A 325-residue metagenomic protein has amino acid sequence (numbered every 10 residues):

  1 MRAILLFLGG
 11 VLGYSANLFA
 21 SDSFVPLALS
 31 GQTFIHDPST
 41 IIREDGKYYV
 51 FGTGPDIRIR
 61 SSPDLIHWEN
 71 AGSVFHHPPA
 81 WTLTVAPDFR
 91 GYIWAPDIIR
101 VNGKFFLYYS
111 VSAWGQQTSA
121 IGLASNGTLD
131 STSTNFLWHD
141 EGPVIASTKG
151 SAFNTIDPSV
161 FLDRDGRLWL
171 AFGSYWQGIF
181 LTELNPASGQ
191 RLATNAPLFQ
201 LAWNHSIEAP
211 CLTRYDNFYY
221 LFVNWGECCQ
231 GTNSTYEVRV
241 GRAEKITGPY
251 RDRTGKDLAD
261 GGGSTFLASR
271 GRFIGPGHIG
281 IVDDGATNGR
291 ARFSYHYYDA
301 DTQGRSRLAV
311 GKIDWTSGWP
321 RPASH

Functional and structural regions predicted by a protein language model:
M1-L8: Classical eukaryotic N-terminal signal peptides for Sec-dependent ER targeting/secretion, especially the positively
L8, S15-H325: Carbohydrate-active catalytic/glycan-binding domains of CAZyme proteins, especially the secreted or lumenal ectodomains
